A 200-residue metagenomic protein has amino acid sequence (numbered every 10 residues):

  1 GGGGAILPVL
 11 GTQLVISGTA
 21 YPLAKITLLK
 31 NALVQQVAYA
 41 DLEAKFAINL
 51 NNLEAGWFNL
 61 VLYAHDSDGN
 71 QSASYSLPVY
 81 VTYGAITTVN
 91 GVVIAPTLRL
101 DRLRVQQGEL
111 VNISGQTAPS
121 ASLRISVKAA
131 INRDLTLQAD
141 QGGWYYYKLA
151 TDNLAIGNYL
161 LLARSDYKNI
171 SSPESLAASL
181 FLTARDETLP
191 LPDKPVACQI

Functional and structural regions predicted by a protein language model:
G1-I200: Ser/Thr-rich low-complexity repeats and stalk/linker segments
